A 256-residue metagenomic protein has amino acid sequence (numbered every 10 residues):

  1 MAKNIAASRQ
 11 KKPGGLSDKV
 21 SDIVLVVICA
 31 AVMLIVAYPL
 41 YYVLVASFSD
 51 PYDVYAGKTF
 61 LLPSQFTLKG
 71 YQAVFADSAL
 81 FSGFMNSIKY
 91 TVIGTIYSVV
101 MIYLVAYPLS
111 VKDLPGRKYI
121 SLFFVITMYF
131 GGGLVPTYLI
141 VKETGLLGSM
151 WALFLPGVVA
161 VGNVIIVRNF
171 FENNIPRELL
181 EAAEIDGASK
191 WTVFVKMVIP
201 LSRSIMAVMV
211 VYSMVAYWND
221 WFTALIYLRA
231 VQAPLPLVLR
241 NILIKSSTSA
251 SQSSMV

Functional and structural regions predicted by a protein language model:
A2-V256: A hydrophobic, multi-pass inner-membrane permease signature
